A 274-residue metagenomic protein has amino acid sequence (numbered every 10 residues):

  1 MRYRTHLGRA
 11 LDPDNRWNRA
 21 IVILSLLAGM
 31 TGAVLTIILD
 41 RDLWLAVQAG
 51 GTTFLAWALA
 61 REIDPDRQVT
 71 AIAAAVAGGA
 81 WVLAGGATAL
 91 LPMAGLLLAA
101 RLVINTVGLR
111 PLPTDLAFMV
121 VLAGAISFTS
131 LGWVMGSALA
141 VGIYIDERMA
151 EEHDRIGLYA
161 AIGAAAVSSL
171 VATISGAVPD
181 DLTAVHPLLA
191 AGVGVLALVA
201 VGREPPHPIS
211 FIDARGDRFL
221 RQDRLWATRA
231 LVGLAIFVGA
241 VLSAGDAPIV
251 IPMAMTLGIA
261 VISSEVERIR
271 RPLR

Functional and structural regions predicted by a protein language model:
M1-T114, L220-R274: N-terminal topogenic module of multi-pass integral membrane proteins
R19-L24, D64-A71, I104-I126, I145-A172 (+2 more regions): Cytoplasm-facing juxtamembrane segments at the starts of transmembrane helices in multi-pass membrane proteins
M30, P92-G95, L102, A123 (+3 more regions): Hydrophobic alpha-helical transmembrane segments of multipass integral membrane proteins
I38-D40, V82-T88, I126-W133, A150-D154 (+1 more regions): Membrane-interface helix caps and helix-loop-helix hairpins in membrane proteins
V76-V82, V120-T129, A165-A172, V238 (+1 more regions): Aromatic-anchored segments of alpha-helical transmembrane domains
F128-S137, V167-A184, T228-D246: Hydrophobic alpha-helical transmembrane segments in multi-pass integral membrane proteins
L196-S210: Membrane-water interface of transmembrane alpha-helices
